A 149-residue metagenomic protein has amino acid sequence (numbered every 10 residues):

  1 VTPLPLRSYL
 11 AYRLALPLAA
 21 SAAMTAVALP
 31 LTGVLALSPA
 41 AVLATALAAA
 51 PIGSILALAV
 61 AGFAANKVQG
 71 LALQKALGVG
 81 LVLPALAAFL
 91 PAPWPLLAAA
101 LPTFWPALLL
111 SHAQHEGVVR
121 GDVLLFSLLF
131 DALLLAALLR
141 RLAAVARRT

Functional and structural regions predicted by a protein language model:
L6-R7, A11-A65, L135-A136: Alpha-helical transmembrane segments and their short interhelical loops
P17, A46-A50, K75-V79, W105 (+1 more regions): Residue-level recognition of pore/gate-forming positions within transmembrane alpha-helices of multi-pass
A22, A26, A76-A88, F126-A136: Hydrophobic alpha-helical transmembrane segments of multi-pass membrane transport/permease proteins
L58, A64-F104: Transmembrane helix segments
A59-A61, Q114-V118, L125-T149: Junction motif at the cytosolic side of a transmembrane helix
L101-E116: Short, membrane-exposed interhelical loops at transmembrane-helix boundaries
